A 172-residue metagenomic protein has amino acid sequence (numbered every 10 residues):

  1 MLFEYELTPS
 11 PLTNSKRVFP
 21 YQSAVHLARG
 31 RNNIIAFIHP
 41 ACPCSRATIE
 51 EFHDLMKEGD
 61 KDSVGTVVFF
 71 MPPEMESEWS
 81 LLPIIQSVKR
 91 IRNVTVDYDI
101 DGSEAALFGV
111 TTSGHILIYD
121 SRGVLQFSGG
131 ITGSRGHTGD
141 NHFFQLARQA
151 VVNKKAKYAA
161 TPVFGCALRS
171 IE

Functional and structural regions predicted by a protein language model:
M1-P20: N-terminal targeting signals for export/organelle localization
V25-F52, D62-V68, A147: Short active-site neighborhood of thiol/selenol oxidoreductases, capturing the structured segment around
R29, A47, E58-D60, P162 (+1 more regions): Non-catalytic interaction/Regulatory regions outside core domains
H39-I49, P73-E78, I116, F164-E172: Short, thiol/selenol-centered motifs that function as redox-active sites or metal-ligating centers
P43-R46, T95, H137-N141: Soluble non-cytosolic domains of exported or imported proteins
A47-V88, S103-L107: Structural microenvironment flanking redox-active thiols in thiol-disulfide oxidoreductases
I85-Y119, L125-Q126: Short, internal strand/loop/helix patches that form the active-site neighborhood or redox-interaction surface
Q126-E172: Thiol-/selenol-based redox modules, centered on thioredoxin-like and closely related oxidoreductase domains
